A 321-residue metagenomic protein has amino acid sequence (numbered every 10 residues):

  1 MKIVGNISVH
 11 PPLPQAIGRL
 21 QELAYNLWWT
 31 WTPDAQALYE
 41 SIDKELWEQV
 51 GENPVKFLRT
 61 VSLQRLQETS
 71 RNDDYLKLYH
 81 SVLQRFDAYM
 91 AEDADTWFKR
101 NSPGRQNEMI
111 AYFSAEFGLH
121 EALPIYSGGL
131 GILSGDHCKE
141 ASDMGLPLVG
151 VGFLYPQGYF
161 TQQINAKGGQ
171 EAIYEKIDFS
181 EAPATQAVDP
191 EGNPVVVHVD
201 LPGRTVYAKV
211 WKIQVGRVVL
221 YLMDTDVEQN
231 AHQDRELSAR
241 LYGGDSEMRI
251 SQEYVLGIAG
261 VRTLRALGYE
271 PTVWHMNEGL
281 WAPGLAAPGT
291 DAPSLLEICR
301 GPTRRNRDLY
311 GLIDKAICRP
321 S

Functional and structural regions predicted by a protein language model:
M1-S321: Catalytic cores of carbohydrate-active enzymes across secretory and cytosolic contexts
